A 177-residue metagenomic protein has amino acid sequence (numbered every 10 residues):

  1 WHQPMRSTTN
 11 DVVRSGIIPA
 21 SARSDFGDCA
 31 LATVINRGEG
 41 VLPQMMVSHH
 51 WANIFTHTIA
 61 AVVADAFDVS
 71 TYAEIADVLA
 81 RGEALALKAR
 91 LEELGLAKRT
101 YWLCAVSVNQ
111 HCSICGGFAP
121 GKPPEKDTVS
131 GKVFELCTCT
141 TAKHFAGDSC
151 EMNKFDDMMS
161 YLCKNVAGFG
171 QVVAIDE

Functional and structural regions predicted by a protein language model:
W1-E177: The feature represents the membrane-entry module of six-transmembrane cation channels
